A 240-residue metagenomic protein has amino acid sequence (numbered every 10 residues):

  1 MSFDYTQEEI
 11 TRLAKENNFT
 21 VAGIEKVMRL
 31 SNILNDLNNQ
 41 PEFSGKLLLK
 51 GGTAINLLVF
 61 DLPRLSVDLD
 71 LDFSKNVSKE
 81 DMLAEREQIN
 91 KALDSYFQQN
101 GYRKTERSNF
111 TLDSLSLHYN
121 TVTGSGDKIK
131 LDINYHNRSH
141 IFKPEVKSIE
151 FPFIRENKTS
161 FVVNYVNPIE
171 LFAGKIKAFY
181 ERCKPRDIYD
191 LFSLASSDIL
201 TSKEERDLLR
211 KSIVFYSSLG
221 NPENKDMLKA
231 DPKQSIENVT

Functional and structural regions predicted by a protein language model:
M1-L47, L57-L69, F73-T240: Structured mid-to-C-terminal alpha-helical surface segments
L49-T53: Glycine-rich beta-strand-to-loop/alpha-helix junction loops that act as flexible
